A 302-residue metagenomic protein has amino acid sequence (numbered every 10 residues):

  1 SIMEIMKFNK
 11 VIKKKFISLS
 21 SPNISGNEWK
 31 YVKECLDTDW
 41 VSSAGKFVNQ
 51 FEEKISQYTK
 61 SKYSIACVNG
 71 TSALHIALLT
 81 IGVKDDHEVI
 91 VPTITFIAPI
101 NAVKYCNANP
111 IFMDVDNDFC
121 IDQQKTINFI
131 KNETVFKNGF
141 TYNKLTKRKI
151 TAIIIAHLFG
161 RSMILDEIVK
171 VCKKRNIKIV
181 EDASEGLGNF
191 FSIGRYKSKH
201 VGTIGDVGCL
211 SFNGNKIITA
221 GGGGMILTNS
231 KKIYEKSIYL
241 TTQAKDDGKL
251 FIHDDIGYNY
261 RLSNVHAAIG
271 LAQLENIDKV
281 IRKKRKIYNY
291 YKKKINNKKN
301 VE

Functional and structural regions predicted by a protein language model:
S1-S42: N-terminal "arm"/small-domain region of PLP-dependent enzymes with the aminotransferase-like
A44-E88, A102-C106, F112, F136-K144: Phosphate-binding glycine-rich loop
D85, V91, F112, I179-E181 (+1 more regions): Hydrophobic residues in well-ordered beta-strands that form the structural core
T95-I100: Conserved coil-to-alpha-helix start sites within the AMP-binding
N109-F119: Short beta-strand->loop structural element characteristic of the AMP-binding/adenylate-forming
D118-A220, M225-L227, K232: Active-site phosphate-binding strand-loop segment of PLP-dependent enzymes
E185-K199, I204-E302: Active-site region of PLP-dependent enzymes
